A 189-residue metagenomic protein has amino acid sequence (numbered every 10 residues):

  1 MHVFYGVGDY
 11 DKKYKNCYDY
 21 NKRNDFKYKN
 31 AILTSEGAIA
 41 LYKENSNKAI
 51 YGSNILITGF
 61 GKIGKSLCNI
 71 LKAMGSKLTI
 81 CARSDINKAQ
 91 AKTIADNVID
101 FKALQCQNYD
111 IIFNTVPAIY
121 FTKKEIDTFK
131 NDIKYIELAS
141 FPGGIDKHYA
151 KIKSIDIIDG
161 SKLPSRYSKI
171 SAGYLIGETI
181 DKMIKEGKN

Functional and structural regions predicted by a protein language model:
M1-G52, G160-L163, T179, E186: Glycine/serine-rich phosphate-binding loop and adjoining beta1-alpha1 elements at the start of nucleotide-handling
M1-V3, K13-N16, S76, K130-K134 (+1 more regions): A short helix->loop->beta-strand "cap" motif at the edges of active sites that frequently abuts
D9, R83-D85, A139-F141: Residues in the short beta-alpha loop(s) of Rossmann-like NAD(P)-binding domains
Y51-K72: Glycine-rich adenosine-cofactor-binding loop
I70, A82-N87, F113-Y120: Active-site rim beta-loop-alpha module in soluble metabolic enzymes
M74-I94: NAD(P)-binding Rossmann-fold cofactor-contacting core
A91-R166: Rossmann-like adenosine-cofactor binding region
S171, G177-N189: NAD(P)-dependent dehydrogenase/reductase Rossmann-like domain
